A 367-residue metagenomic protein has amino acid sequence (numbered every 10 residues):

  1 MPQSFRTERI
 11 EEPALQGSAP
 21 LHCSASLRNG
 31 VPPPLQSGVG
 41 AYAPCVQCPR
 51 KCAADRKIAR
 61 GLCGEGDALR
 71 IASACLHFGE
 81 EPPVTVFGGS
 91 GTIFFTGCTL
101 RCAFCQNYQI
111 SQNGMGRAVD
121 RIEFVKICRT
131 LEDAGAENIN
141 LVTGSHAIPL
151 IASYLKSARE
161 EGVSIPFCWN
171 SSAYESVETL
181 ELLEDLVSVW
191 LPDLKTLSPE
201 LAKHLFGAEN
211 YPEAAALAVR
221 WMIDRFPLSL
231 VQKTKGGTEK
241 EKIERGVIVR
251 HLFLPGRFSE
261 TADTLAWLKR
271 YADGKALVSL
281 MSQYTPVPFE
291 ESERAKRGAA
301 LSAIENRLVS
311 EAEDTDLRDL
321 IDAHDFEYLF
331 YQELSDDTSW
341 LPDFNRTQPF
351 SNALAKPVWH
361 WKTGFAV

Functional and structural regions predicted by a protein language model:
M1-A59, I223, L228-V367: Auxiliary Fe-S-binding modules of radical SAM enzymes
C63-W190, S198-P199: Conserved Radical SAM active-site core
G91, I139, F167-W169, W190-P192 (+3 more regions): Hydrophobic faces of well-ordered beta-strands that scaffold small-molecule active sites in alpha/beta enzyme cores
Q109-M115, H204-N210, A295-L308: Short glycine-enriched, charge-decorated loop/helix-capping segments at active-site entrances that position
S111, I148, A173-S176, L194-P212 (+3 more regions): Conserved radical SAM core fold
E132-K156, H204, N210, A216 (+2 more regions): Conserved glycine-rich "GG(E/T)P / GGGxP" loop and the immediately following alpha-helix in the radical SAM core
Y154-P166, A214-R225, E311-D319: Alpha-helix-loop-beta-strand connector modules within alpha/beta enzyme cores
V177-K240: Aromatic-anchored, glycine/proline-accented short structural segments that stabilize local strand-turns or short
